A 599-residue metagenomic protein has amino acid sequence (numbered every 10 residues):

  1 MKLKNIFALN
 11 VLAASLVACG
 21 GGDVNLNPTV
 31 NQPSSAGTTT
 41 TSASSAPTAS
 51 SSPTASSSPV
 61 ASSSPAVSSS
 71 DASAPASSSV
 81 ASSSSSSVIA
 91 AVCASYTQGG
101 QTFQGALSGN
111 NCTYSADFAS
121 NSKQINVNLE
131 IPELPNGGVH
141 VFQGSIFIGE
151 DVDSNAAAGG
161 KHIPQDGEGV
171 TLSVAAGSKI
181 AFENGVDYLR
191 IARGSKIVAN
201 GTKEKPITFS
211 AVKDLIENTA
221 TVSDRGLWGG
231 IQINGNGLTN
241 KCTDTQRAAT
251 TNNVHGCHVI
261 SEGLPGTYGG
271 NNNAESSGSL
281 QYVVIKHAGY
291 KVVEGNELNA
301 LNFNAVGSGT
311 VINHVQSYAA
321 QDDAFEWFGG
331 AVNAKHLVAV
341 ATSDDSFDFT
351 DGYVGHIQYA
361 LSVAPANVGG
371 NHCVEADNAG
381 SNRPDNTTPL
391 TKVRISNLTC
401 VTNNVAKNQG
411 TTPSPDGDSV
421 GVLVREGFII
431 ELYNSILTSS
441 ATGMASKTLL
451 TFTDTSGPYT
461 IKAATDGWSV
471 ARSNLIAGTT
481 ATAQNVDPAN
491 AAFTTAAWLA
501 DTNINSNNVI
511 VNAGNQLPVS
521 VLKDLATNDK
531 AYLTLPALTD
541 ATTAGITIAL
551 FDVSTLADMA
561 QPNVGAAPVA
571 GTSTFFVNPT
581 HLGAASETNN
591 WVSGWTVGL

Functional and structural regions predicted by a protein language model:
M1-A8: Bacterial N-terminal signal peptides that target proteins for export
L9-A106: Bacterial Sec-dependent N-terminal signal peptides
T29-N31, S87-G169, G185-G194, A211-D322 (+2 more regions): Extracellular beta-rich repeat passengers
A192-T208: Active-site-surrounding "flap" and adjacent substrate/cofactor-binding loops of secreted or lumenal enzymes, prototyped
